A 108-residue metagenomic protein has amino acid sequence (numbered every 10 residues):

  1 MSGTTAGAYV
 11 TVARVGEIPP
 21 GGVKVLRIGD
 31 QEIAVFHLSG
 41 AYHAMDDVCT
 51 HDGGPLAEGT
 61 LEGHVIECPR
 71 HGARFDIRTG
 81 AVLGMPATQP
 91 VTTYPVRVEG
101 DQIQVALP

Functional and structural regions predicted by a protein language model:
M1-G63, D76-I77, A81, P90-P108: N-terminal pre-ligand scaffold of iron-sulfur
C49, C68-H71: Short cysteine clusters
P69-R70, T88-P90: Short secondary-structure transition/capping segments
M85: Short glycine/proline-centered loop/turn elements that form peptide/ligand docking sites
